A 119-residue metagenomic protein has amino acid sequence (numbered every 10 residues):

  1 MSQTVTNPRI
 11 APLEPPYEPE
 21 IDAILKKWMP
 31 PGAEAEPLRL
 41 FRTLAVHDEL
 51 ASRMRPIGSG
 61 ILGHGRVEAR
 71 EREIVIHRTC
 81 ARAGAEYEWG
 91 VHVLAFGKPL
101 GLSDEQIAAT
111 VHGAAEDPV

Functional and structural regions predicted by a protein language model:
M1-E71, P118: Secretory/endomembrane lumenal or extracellular ectodomains immediately following the signal peptide
G60-H64, R82, G113: Alpha-helix C-capping/helix-to-loop hinge sites
E71-A108: Conserved alpha-helical segments that form or flank metal/cofactor-binding pockets of metalloenzymes
G113-V119: Short, intrinsically disordered, charge-balanced linker/junction segments flanking boundaries in proteins
